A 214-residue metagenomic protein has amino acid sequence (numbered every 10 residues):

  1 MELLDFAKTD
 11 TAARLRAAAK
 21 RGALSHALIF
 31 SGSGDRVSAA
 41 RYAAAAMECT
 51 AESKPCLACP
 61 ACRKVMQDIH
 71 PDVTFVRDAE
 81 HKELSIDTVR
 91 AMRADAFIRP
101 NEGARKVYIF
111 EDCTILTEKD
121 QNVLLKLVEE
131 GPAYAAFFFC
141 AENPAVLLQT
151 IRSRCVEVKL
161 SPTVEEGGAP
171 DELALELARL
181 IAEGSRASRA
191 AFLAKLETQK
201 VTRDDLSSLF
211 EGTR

Functional and structural regions predicted by a protein language model:
M1-A46, S53, P60-K64, A133-R214: Charged, glycine-rich active-site and insertion segments that engage polyanionic ligands
A13-A19, I86-V107, I115, K119-L127: Conserved alpha-helical scaffold flanking the Walker A/P-loop in AAA+ ATPase domains
A23-L24, M66-P71, N101-A104, G131-Y134: Short loop/turn elements that form and flank the Walker-type P-loop nucleotide-binding site in RecA-like NTPase cores
L57-L84, L147: AAA+/P-loop NTPase substrate/partner-engagement loops
K82, V89, K106, K159-G168: Localized chelating/binding microdomains that coordinate divalent metal ions or stabilize phosphate-bearing
T88, Y108, D112, L116 (+4 more regions): Helical "lid/switch" subdomain of P-loop NTPase nucleotide-binding domains
